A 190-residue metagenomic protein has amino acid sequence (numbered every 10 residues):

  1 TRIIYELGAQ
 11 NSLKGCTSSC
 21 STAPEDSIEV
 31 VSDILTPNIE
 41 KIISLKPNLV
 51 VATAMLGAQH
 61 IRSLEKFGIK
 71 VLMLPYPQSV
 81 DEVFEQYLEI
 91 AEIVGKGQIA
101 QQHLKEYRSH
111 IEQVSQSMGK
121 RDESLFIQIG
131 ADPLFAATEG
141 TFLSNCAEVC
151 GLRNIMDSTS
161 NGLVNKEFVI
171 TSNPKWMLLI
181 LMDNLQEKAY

Functional and structural regions predicted by a protein language model:
T1-E6, S21-E25, P133-T138, L179 (+1 more regions): Short, solvent-exposed loop/turn elements at domain surfaces
T1-M55, I155: A short, structured surface patch at a secondary-structure boundary
S18-T22, F135-N161: Alpha-helical, coiled-coil/dimerization segments enriched in small aliphatic residues
T36-M55, I69, N165-M182: Proline-aspartate-enriched helix->loop->beta-strand connector
V51-A54, M73-P77, I127-G140, I180: Short beta-strand->loop
L56-K66, L178-Y190: A ligand-binding cleft/hinge motif common to bilobed small-molecule-binding domains
Q59-D132, R153-T159, L163-N165, T171-S172: Extracytoplasmic substrate-binding proteins
